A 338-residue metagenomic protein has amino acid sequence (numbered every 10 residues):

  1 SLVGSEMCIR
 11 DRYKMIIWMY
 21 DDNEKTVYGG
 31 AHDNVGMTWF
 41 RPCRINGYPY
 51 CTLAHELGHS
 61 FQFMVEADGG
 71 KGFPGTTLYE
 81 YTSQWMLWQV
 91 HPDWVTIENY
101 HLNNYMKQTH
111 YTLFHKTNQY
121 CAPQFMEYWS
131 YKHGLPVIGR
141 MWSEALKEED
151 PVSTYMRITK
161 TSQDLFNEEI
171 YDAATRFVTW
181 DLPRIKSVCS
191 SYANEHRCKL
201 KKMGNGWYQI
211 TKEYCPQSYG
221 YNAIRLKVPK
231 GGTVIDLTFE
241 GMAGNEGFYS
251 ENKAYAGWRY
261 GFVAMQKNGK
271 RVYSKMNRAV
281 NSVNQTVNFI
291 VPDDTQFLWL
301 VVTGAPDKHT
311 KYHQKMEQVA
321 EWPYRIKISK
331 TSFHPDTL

Functional and structural regions predicted by a protein language model:
S1, S5-E6, R10-G75, T82-S83 (+1 more regions): Juxtacatalytic substrate-recognition/specificity segment
G4-S5, G134, Y219: Glycine-centered flexibility motif
M7, I17, T26, D33-G47 (+7 more regions): Generic preference for hydrophobic/aromatic residues in regular secondary structure cores
H32-D33, G47-T52, A67-K132, P136 (+1 more regions): Acidic/His/Gly-enriched intrinsically disordered linker/tail segments that often contain short helix/coil "MoRF-like"
Q62, Y120, Y324: Aromatic/pi-system hotspot detector in well-structured domains
E148-L338: Beta/coil-rich, acidic/histidine-enriched accessory regions frequently appended to metallopeptidases
